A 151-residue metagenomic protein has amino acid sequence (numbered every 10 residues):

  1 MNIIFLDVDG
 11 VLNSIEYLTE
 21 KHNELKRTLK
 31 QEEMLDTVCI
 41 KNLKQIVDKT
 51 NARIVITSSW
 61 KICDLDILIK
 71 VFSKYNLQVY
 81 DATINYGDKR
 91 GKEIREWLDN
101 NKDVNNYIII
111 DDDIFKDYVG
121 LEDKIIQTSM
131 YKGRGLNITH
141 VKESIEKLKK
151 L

Functional and structural regions predicted by a protein language model:
M1-L151: Catalytic phosphate/metal-binding cores of nucleic-acid and nucleotide-processing enzymes, i.e., regions that mediate
